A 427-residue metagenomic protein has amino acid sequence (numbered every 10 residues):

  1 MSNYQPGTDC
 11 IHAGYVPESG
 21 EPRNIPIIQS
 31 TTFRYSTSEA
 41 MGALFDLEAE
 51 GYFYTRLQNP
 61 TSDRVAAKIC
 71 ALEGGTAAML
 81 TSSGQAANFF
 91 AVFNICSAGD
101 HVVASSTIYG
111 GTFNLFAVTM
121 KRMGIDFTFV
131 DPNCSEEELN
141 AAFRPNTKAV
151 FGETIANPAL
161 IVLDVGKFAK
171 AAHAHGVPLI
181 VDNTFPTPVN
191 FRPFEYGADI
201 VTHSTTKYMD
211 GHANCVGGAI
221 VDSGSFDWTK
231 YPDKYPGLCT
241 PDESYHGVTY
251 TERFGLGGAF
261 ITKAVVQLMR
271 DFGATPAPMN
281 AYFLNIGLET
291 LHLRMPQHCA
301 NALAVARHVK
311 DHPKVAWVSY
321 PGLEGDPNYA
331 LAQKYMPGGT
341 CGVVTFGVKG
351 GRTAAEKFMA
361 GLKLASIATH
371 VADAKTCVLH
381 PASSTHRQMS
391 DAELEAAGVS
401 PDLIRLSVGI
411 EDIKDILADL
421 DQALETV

Functional and structural regions predicted by a protein language model:
M1-N59, A67: N-terminal "arm"/small-domain region of PLP-dependent enzymes with the aminotransferase-like
G7-V16, A78-H312: Conserved PLP-enzyme active-site core in the AAT-like
T32, S223-F226, V348-G351: Short loop segments at secondary-structure junctions
T37-F89, G111-T119: Conserved N-terminal alpha-helix of the aminotransferase class I/II PLP-enzyme fold
G74, N146, K314-W317, L364 (+1 more regions): Glycine-centered tight turns that cap/initiate beta-strands
A117-V118, D126-F127, A141, P145-K148 (+4 more regions): PLP-dependent enzyme catalytic core of the Aspartate aminotransferase-like
V221, T345-G347, S407-G409: Short hydrophobic/aromatic beta-strand micro-patches that form the beta-sheet surface supporting nucleotide- or nucleic
F272-T275, M279-A281, I286, T290 (+4 more regions): Conserved small-domain helix->loop->beta segment predominantly found in fold-type I
